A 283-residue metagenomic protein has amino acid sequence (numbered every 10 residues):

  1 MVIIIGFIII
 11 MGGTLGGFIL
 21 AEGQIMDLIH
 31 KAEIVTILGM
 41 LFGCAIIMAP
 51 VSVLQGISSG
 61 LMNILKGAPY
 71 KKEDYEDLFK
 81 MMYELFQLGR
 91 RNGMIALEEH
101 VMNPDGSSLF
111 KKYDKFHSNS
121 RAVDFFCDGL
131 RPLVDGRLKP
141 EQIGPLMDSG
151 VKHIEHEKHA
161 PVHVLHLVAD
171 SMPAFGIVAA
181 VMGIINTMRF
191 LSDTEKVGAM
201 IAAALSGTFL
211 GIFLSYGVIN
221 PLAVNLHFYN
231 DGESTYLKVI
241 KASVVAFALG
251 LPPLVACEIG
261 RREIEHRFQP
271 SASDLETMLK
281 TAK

Functional and structural regions predicted by a protein language model:
V2-G6, F42: Divalent-cation
I5-I8, G12-I25, L146, G150-F228: Helix-termination/interfacial motifs at the ends of transmembrane alpha-helices
I19-H159, G232-K283: Large intracellular
